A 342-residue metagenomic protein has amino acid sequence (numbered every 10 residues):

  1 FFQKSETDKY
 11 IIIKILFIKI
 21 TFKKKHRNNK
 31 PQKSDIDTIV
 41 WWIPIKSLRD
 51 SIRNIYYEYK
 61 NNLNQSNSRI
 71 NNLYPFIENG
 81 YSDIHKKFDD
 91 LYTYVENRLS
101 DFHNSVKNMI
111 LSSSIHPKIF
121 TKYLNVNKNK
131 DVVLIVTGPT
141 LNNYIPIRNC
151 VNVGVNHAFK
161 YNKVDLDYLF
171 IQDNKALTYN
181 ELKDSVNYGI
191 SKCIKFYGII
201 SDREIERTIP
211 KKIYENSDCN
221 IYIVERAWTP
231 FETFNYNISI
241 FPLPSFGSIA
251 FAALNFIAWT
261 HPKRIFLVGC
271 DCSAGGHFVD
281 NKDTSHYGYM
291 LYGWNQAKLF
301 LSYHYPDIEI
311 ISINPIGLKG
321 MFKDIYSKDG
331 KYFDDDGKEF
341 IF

Functional and structural regions predicted by a protein language model:
F1-V106: Boundary detector for helix-to-coil junctions that initiate low-complexity/charged tails
K87-F342: Metal-ion/cofactor- or nucleotide/acyl-coenzyme-handling active-site neighborhoods
